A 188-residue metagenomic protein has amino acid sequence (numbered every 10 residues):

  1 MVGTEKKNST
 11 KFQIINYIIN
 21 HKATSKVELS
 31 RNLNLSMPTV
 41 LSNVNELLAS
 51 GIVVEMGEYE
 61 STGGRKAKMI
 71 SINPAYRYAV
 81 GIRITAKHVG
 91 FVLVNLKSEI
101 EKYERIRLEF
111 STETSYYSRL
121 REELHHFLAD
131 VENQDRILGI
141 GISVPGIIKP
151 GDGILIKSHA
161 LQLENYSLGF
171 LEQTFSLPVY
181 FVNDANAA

Functional and structural regions predicted by a protein language model:
M1-R31: Extreme N-terminal segment that seeds HTH/winged-HTH DNA-binding domains in transcriptional regulators
T4, N8, F12, M37-L41 (+2 more regions): Electropositive phosphate-/nucleotide-binding environments in soluble metabolic enzymes
A23-E55: N-terminal helix-turn-helix
T39, V54, M69-S71, V80-G81 (+1 more regions): Short, conserved beta-strand segments within well-ordered enzyme catalytic domains that often line or immediately flank
E55-R77, F181-A188: Conserved phosphate-binding catalytic cores of ATP/NTP-utilizing and phosphoryl-transfer enzymes
G64-Y103: Gly/Thr-rich phosphate-binding beta-strand-loop-beta motif of the actin/hexokinase/Hsp70
E104-A188: Glycine-rich phosphate-binding loop and adjoining helix at the ATP-binding site of ATP-dependent phosphoryl-transfer
